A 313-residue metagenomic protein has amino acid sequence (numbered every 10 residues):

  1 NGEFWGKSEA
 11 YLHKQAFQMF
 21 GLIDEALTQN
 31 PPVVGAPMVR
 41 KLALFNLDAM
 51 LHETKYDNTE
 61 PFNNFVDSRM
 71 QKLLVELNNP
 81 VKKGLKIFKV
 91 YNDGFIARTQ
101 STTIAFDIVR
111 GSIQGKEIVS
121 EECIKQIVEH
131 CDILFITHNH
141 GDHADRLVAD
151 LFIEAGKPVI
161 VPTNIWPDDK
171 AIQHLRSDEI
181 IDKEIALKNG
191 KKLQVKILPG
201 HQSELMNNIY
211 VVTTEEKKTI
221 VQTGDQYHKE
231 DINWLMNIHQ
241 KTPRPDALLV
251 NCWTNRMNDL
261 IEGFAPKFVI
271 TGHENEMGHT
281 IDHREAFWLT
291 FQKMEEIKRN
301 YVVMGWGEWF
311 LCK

Functional and structural regions predicted by a protein language model:
N1, A171-Q194, H201-E204, T214 (+2 more regions): Binuclear metal-ion centers of metallo-dependent hydrolases, dominated by the metallo-beta-lactamase
N1-M50, E285-K313: C-terminal regulatory/interaction regions
N1-V33, N64-K83, V90, G94-F135 (+3 more regions): Pre-active-site segment of Zn-dependent metallo-hydrolases
P80-K86, R98-I104, K183-K196, T213-I220 (+1 more regions): Beta-strand-turn-beta hairpins that frame and shape the catalytic cleft of phosphate-ester-processing enzymes
Y91-D93, V161-D168, W253-R256: Short, polar loop motifs at secondary-structure junctions
A105-V109, H130-A144, I160-N164, V221-Q226 (+4 more regions): Active-site neighborhood of phospho(di)ester-bond hydrolases with catalytic His/Asp-centered motifs
E121-I181: Active-site HxH/HxHxD metal-binding segment of metal-dependent hydrolases
L147, L198-A265: Active-site-proximal loop/helix segments of hydrolase catalytic cores
